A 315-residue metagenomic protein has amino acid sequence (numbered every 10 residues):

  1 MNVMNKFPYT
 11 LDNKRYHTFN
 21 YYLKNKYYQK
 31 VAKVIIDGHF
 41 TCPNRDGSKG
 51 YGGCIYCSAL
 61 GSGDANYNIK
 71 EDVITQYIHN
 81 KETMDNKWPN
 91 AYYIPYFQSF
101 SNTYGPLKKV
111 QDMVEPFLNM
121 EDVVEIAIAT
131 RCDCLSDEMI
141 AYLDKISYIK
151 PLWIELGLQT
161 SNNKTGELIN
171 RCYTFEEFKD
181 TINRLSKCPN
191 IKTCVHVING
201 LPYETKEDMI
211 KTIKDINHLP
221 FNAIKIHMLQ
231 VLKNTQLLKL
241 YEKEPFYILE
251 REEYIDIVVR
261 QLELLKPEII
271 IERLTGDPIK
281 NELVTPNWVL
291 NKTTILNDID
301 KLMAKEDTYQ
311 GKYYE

Functional and structural regions predicted by a protein language model:
M1-I94: N-terminal [4Fe-4S]-dependent radical SAM core
N2-Y21, Y27-A32, A223, V231-E315: Auxiliary Fe-S-binding modules of radical SAM enzymes
A32-I36, Y93-P95, I126-I128, L152-L156 (+3 more regions): Hydrophobic faces of well-ordered beta-strands that scaffold small-molecule active sites in alpha/beta enzyme cores
L60-Y77, M84-L107, D122-L135, P151-F178 (+1 more regions): Core AdoMet radical
I74-K81, V110-E115, I140-D144, K179-N183 (+2 more regions): Generic structural signal for well-ordered alpha-helices, preferentially at hydrophobic/aromatic core positions
M84-N86, V114-E121, A141-P151, N183-C188 (+1 more regions): Acidic (Asp/Glu)-rich catalytic clusters
Q111-F117, D144, T205-N222, P278-D300: Short, electropositive alpha-helical surface patch
E176-Q236, E252-T275: Conserved C-terminal portion of the radical SAM core fold that forms the substrate/S-adenosylmethionine-binding
